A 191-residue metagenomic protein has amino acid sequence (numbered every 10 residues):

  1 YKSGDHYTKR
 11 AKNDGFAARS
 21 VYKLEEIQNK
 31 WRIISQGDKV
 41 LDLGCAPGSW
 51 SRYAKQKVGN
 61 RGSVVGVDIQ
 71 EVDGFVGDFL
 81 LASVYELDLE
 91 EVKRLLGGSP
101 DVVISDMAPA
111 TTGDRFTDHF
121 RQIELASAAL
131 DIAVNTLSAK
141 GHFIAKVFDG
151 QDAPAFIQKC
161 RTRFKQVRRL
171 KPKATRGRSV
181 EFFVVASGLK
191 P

Functional and structural regions predicted by a protein language model:
Y1-Q36: Class I SAM-dependent methyltransferase Rossmann-like catalytic core, especially the SAM/SAH-binding loop
N29-S35, L96-G97, N135-T136: Glycine-rich helix-loop-beta junction characteristic of Rossmann-like nucleotide cofactor-binding loops
Q36-A46: Conserved class I S-adenosyl-L-methionine
P47-G59: Conserved SAM-binding loop of SAM-dependent methyltransferases across substrates and taxa, primarily the Class I
N60-R61, L137-H142: Short glycine-dipeptide loop
V67-T112: S-adenosyl-L-methionine
I123-A139: A short glycine-rich, Lys/Arg-flanked "PGG" loop and its adjoining helix->strand segment in the class I
V147-P191: Class I S-adenosyl-L-methionine
